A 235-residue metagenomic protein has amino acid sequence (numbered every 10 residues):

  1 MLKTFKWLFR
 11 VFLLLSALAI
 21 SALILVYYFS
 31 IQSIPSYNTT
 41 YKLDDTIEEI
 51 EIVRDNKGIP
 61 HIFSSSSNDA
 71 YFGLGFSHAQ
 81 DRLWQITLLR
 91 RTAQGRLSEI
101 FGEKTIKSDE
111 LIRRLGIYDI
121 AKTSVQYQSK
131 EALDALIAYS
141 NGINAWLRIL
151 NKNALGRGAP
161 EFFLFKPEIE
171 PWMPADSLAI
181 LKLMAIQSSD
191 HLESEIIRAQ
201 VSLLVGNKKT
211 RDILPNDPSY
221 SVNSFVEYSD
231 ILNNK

Functional and structural regions predicted by a protein language model:
T4-Y41: N-terminal type II signal-anchor transmembrane helix that functions as the membrane-insertion/stop-transfer segment
V26-K235: Substrate-recognition/specificity elements adjacent to catalytic centers across diverse enzyme folds
